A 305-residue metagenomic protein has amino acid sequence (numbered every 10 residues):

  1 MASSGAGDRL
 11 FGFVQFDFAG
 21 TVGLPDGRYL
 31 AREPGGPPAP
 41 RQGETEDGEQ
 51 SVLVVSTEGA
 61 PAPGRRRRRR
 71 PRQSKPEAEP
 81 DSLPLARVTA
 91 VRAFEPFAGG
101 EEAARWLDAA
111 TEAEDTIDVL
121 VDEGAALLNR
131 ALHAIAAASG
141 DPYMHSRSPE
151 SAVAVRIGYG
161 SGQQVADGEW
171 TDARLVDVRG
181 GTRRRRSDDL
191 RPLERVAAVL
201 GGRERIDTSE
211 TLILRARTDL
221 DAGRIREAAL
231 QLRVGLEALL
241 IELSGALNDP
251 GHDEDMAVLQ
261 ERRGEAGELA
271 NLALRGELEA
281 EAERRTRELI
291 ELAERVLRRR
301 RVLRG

Functional and structural regions predicted by a protein language model:
A2-D207: Charged, non-catalytic interaction/linker regions at domain boundaries that couple catalytic cores to substrate
G181-G305: Amphipathic, oligomerization/interface secondary-structure segments
